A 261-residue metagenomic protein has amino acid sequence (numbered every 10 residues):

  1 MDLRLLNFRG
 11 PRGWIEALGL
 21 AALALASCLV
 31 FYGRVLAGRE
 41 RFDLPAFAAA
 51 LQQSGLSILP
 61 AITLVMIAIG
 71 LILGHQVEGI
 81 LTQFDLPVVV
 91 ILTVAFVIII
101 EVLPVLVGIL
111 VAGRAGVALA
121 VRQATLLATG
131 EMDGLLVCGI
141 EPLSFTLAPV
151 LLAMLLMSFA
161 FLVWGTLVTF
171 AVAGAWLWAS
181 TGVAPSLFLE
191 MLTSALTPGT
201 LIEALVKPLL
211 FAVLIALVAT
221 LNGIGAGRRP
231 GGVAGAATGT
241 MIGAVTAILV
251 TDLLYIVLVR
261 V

Functional and structural regions predicted by a protein language model:
D2-F47, N222: Short, membrane-interfacial amphipathic segments enriched in basic
L25-L29, R41, A46, Q52-G74 (+6 more regions): Hydrophobic alpha-helical transmembrane segments of small proteolipidic membrane proteins, enriched in energy-coupled
A50-L106: Active-site cofactor/substrate anionic-group-binding motifs, chiefly glycine- and Lys/Arg-rich phosphate-binding loops
G55, L59, T63, V102 (+3 more regions): Selective transmembrane-helix segments that form parts of the transport pathway or gating/packing helices in multipass
H75-I99, W164-L209, V213, L217-G239 (+1 more regions): Membrane-interfacial helix-loop-helix connectors in multipass membrane proteins
V90-A128: Hydrophobic alpha-helical transmembrane segments of multi-pass membrane transport proteins
R122-A148, P230-V233: Short cytoplasmic-facing helical segments at TM-TM junctions of multi-pass membrane proteins
